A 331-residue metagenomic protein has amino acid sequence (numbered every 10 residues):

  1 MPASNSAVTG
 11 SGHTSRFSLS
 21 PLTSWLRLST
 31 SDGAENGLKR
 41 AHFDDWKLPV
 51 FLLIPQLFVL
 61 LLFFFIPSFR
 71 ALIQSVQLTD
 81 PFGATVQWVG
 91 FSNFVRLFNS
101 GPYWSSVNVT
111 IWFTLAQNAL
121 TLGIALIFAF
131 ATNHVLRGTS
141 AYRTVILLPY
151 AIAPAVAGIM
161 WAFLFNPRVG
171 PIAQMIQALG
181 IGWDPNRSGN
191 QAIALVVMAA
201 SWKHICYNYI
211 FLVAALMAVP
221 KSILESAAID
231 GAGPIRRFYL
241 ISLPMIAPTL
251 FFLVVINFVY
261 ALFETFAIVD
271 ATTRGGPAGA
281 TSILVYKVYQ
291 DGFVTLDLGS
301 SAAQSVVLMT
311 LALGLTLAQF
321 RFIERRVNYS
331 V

Functional and structural regions predicted by a protein language model:
M1-L53, R137-T139, F320-V331: Transmembrane alpha-helical segments of polytopic membrane transport and secretion proteins
D45-V331: A structural signal for multi-pass alpha-helical bundles of membrane permease subunits that mediate small-molecule
